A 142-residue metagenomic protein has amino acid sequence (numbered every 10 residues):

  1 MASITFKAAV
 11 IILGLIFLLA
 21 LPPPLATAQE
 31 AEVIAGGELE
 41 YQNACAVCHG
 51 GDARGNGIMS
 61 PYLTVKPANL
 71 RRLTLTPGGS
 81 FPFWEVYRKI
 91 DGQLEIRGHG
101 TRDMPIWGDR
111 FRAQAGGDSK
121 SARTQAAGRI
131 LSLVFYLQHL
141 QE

Functional and structural regions predicted by a protein language model:
M1-K7: N-terminal secretory signal peptides that target proteins for export/translocation
A9-P22: Bacterial N-terminal signal peptides
P23-E40, T76-G78: Electrostatic cytochrome c docking/interface patches
V33, Y41, P82, A126-R129 (+1 more regions): Stable alpha-helical elements in mature extracytoplasmic
G37, Y41-G51, M104, L133 (+1 more regions): The canonical Cys-X-X-Cys-His
Q42, A46, D91-E95, Q138-E142: Sec-exported extracytoplasmic/periplasmic mature domains
N56-I58: Short Cys/His-rich "knuckle" micro-motifs
Y62-A122, L133, L137: Extracytoplasmic electron-transfer domains, predominantly the class I c-type cytochrome c fold
